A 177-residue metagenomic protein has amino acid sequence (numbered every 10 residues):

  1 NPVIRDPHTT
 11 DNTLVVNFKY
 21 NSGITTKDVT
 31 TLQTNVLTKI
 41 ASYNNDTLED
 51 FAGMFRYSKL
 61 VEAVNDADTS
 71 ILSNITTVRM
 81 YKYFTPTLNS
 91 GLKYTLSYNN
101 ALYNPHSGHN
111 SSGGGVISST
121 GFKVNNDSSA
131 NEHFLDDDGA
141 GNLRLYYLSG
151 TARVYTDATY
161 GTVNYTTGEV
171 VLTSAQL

Functional and structural regions predicted by a protein language model:
N1-T95: Acidic, low-complexity glycine/serine/threonine-rich segments
K59-V61, N65, T77, Y81-A158 (+1 more regions): Extended beta-strand solenoid/passenger and fiber regions
Y165: Short, acidic, Ser/Thr-enriched surface-loop or helix-capping motifs
T173-L177: Ser/Thr/Pro-rich, low-complexity mucin-like regions that serve as glycosylated stalks/linkers or repetitive adhesive
